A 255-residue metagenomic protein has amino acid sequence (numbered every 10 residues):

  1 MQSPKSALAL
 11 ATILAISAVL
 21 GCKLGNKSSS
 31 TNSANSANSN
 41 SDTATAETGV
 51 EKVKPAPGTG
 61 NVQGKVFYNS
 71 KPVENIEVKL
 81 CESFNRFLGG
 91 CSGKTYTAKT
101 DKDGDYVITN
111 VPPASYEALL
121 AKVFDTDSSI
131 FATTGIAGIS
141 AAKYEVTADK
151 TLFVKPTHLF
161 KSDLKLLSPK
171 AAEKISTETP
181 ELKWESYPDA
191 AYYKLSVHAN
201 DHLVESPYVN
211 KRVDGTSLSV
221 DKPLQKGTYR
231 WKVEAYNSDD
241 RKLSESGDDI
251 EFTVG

Functional and structural regions predicted by a protein language model:
M1-L20: Sec-dependent bacterial lipoprotein signal peptides
L20-G255: Long luminal/extracellular ectodomains of secretory-pathway precursor proteins
